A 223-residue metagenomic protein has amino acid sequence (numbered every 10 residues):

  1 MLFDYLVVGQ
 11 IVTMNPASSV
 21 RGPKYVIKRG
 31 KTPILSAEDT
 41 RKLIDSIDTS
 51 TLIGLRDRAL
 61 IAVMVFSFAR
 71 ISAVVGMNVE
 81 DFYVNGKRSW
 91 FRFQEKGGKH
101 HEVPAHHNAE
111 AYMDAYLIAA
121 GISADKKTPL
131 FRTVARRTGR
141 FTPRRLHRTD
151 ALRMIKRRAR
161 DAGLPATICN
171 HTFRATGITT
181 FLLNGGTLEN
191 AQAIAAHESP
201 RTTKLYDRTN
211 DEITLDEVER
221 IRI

Functional and structural regions predicted by a protein language model:
M1-I223: Conserved catalytic core of the tyrosine transesterase superfamily
